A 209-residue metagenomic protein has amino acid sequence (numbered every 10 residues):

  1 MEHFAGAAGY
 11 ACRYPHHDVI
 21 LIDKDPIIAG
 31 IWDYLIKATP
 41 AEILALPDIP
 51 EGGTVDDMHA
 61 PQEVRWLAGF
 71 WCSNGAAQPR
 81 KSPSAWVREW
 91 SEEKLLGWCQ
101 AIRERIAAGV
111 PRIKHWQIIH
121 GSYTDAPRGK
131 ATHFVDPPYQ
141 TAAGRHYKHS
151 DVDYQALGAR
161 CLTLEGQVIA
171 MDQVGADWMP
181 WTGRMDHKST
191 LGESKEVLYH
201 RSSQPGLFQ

Functional and structural regions predicted by a protein language model:
M1-K24, W116-V135, Y139-Q209: Class I S-adenosyl-L-methionine
H17-Q117, T124: Class I S-adenosyl-L-methionine-dependent methyltransferase module
